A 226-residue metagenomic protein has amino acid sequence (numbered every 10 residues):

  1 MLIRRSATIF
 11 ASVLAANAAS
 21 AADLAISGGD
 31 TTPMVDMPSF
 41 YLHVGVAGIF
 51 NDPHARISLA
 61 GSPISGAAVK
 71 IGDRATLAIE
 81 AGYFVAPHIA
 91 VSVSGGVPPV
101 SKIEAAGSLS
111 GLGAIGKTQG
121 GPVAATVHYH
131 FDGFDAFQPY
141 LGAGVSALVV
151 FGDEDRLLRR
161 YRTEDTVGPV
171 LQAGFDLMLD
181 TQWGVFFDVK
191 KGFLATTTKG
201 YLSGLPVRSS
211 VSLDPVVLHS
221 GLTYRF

Functional and structural regions predicted by a protein language model:
L2-A21: Gram-negative bacterial Sec-dependent N-terminal signal peptides
S20-A78, G152, V217-H219, T223-R225: Short glycine/proline- and aromatic-enriched beta-strand/turn motifs that initiate or cap beta-hairpins
G28-T31, V46-D52, E80-D155, P215-F226: Gram-negative (and chloroplast) outer-membrane scaffold detector with strong preference for beta-barrel transmembrane
Y41, A90, A136-Q138, M178 (+1 more regions): Membrane-spanning beta-strand positions in outer-membrane beta-barrel proteins
H54-G61, I103-S110, F151-R159, T197-L205: Outer-membrane beta-barrel translocator domains and adjoining extracellular loop/strand segments of Gram-negative
A67-D73, L112-Q119, R159-V167, V207-D214: Replace "Gram-negative outer membrane beta-barrel proteins" with "bacterial and organellar outer membrane beta-barrel
V100, D180-F226: Predominantly the C-terminal beta-signal and adjacent terminal strand-loop region of outer-membrane beta-barrel
V167-L177: Transmembrane beta-barrel strand/turn architecture of Gram-negative outer membrane proteins
